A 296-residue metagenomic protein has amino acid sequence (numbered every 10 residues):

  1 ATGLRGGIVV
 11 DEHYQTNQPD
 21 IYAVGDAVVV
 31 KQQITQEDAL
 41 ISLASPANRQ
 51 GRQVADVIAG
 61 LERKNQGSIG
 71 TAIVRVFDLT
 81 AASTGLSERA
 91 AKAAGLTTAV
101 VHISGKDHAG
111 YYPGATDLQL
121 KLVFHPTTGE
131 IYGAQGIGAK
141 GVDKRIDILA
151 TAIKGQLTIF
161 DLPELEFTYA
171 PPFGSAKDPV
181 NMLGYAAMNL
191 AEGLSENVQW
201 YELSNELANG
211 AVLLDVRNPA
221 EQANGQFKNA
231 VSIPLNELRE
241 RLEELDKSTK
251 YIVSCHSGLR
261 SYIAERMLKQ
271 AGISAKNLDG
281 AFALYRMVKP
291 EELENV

Functional and structural regions predicted by a protein language model:
A1-Q53, A152: FAD-site-proximal beta/loop scaffold in flavoenzymes
T2-R5, L61-T71, T97-V101: A short alpha-helix-loop-beta-strand transition element characteristic of N-terminal alpha/beta dinucleotide-binding
G25, L214-V216: Active-site flanking residues adjacent to catalytic metal/cofactor-binding acidic residues
E37-S42, I137-G138, K228-N229: Short glycine-enriched, charge-decorated loop/helix-capping segments at active-site entrances that position
D38-S42, V57-T84, E164-A170: Active-site-proximal substrate-binding core of FAD-dependent oxidoreductases
A55-E62, I153, A191: Short, hydrophobic alpha-helical segments
D78-T84, K92-L194: Flexible, glycine-rich terminal cap/loop adjacent to redox cofactors in electron-transfer oxidoreductases
F160-P171, S175-V212, P219-I252, H256-V296: Rhodanese-like catalytic fold shared by cysteine-dependent sulfurtransferases and DSP/PTP-type phosphatases
